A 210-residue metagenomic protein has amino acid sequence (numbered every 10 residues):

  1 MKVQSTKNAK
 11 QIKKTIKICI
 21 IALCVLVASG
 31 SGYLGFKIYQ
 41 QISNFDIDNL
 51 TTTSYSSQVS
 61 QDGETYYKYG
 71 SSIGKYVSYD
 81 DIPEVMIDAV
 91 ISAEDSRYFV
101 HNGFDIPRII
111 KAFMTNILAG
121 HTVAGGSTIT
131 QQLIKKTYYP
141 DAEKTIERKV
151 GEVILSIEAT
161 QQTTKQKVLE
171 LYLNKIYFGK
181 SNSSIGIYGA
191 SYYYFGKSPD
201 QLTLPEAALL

Functional and structural regions predicted by a protein language model:
M1-L210: Juxtamembrane regions of bacterial inner-membrane/periplasmic proteins, predominantly the peptidoglycan biogenesis
